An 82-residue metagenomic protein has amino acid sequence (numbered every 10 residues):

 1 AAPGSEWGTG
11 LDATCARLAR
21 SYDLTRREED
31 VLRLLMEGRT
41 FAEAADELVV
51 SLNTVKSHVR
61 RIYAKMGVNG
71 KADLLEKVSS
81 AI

Functional and structural regions predicted by a protein language model:
S5-G8, C15-S21, R60-I82: Basic, Lys/Arg-enriched C-terminal extension of HTH/homeodomain DNA-binding domains
D12-A13, V55: Hydrophobic alpha-helical segments, principally membrane-spanning helices and signal/leader peptides
R27-V31: The N-cap/first-turn positions of alpha helices within or immediately adjacent to helix-turn-helix DNA-binding domains
L35-R39, V78: Short helix-to-turn junction characteristic of helix-turn-helix DNA-binding domains, especially the helix
G38-D73: Recognition helix of helix-turn-helix DNA-binding domains
